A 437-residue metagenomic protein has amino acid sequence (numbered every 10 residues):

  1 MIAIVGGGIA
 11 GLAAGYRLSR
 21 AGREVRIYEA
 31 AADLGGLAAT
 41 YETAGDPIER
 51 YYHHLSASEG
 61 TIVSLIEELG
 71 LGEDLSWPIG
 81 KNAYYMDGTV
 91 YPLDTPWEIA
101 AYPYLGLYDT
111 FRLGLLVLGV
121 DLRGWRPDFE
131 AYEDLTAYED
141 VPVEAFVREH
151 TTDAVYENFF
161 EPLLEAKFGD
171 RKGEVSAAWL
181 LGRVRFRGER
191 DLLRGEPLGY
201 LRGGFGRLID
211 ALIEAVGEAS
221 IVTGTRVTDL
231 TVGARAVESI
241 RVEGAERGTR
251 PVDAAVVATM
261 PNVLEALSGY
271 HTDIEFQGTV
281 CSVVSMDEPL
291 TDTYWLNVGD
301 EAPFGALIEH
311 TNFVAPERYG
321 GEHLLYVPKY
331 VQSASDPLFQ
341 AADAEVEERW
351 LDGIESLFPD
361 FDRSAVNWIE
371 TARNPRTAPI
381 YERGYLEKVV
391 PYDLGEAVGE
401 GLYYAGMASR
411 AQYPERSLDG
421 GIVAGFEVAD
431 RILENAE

Functional and structural regions predicted by a protein language model:
M1-I27: N-terminal Rossmann-like FAD-binding beta1-loop-alpha1 element of flavoenzymes
A10, D33, N262: Conserved Rossmann-like nucleotide-cofactor binding loop
S19-T43: Glycine-rich FAD pyrophosphate-binding loop
A44-A137: Dinucleotide-binding Rossmann-like beta1-alpha1 core, especially the glycine-rich loop that anchors the ADP
S64-L75, N82-P92, T152-D153, V216-T223 (+1 more regions): Feature captures the FAD/FMN-dependent oxidoreductase FAD-binding
R123-D229: Active-site/ligand-binding neighborhood in enzyme catalytic cores
T228-Q340, A344, S356-L357, G395: Mid-domain catalytic core of redox enzymes that form a hydrophobic substrate pocket/lid adjacent to a catalytic redox
P316-E437: Conserved flavin/dinucleotide-binding core of flavoenzymes
